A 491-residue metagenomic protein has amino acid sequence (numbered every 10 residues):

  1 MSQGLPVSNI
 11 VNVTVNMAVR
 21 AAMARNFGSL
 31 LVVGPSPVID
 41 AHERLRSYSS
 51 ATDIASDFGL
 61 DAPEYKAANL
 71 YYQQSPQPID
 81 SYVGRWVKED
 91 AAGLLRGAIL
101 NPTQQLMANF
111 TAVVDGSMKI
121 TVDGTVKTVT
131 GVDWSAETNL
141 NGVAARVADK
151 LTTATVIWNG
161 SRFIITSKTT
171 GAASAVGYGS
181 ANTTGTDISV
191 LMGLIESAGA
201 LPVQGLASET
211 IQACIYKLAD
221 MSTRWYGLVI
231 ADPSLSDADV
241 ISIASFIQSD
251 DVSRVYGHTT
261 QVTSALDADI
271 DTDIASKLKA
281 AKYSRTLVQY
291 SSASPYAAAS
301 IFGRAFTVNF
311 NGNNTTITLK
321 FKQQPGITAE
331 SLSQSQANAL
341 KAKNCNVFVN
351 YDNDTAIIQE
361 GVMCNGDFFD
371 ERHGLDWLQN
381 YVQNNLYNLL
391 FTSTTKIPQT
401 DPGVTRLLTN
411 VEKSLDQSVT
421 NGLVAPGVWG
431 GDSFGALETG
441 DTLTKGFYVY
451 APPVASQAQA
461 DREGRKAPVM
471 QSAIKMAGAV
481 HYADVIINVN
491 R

Functional and structural regions predicted by a protein language model:
M1-P63, P76-I79, I358-R491: Structured, hydrophobic secondary-structure cores that serve as assembly/anchoring elements
T14-M17, A22-G59, P76-A145, A173-D220: Threonine/glycine-rich low-complexity segments that form extended coil/beta-edge repetitive scaffolds
V38, T152-T153, K168-A173, N182 (+1 more regions): Acidic glycine-/aspartate-rich tracts in secreted/extracellular proteins
V129-E137, V229, S393-T400: Second-shell loop/turn segments in exported
D149, A219-T395, L407, P426-G427 (+1 more regions): A glycine- and small-residue-enriched flexible loop/hinge signal that marks low-structured segments
L151-R162, N421-W429: Short, well-structured beta-strand/strand-turn elements
W158-A175: Short glycine/threonine-rich beta-strand-turn micro-motifs
